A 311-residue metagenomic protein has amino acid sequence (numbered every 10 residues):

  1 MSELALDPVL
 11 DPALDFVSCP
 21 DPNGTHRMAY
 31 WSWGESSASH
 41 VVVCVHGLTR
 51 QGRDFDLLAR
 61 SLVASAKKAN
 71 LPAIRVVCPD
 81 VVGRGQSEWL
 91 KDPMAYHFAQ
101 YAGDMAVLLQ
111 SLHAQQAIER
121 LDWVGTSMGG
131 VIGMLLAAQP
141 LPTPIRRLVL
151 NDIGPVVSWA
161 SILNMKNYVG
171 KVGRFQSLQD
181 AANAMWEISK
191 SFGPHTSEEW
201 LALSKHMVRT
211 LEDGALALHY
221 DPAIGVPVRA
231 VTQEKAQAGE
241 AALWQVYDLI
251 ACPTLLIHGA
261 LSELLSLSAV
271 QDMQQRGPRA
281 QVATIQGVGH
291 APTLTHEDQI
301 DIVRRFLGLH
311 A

Functional and structural regions predicted by a protein language model:
N23-W33: A short loop-to-beta-strand scaffold at the N-terminal edge of the catalytic core in hydrolase folds
S32-W89: Conserved HGGG/HGGXW glycine-rich cap/lid loop of the alpha/beta-hydrolase fold
Q100-E119: Conserved acidic catalytic loop of the alpha/beta-hydrolase fold
I118-W159: Conserved hydrolase catalytic core segment
Q176-A230: Conserved alpha/beta-hydrolase catalytic His-Asp/Glu region
R209-Q275: Conserved serine/cysteine hydrolase catalytic core
R276-H290: Catalytic histidine neighborhood in serine/cysteine hydrolases with alpha/beta-hydrolase-type architecture
V288-D298: Catalytic histidine-centered segment of alpha/beta-hydrolase-like enzymes
